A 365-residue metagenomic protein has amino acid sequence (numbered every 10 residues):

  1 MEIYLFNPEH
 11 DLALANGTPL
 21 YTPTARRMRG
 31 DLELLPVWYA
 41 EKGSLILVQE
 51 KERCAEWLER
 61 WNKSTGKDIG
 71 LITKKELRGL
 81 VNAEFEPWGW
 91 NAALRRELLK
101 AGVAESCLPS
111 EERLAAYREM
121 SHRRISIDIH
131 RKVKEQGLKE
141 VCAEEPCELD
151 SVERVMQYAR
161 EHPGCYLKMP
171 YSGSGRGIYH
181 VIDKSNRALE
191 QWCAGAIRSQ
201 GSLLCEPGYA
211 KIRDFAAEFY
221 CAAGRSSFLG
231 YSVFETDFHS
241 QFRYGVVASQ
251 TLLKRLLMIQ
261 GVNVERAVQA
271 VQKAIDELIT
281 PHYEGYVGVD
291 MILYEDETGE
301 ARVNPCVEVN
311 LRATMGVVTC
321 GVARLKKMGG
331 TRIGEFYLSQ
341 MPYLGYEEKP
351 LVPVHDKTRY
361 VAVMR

Functional and structural regions predicted by a protein language model:
M1-K42: N-terminal-proximal low-complexity accessory segments that begin disordered and transition into the first
R26-L35, Y39, L47-Q157: Conserved N-proximal alpha/beta basic substrate-recognition cap immediately N-terminal to, or forming the N-lobe
A143-P146, G164-L189, F215-A216, F238-L256: Glycine-rich phosphate-binding loop of ATP-grasp-fold ATP-dependent ligases
P163, L189-F242, I292-D296, E300-C306: Phosphate-binding site of ATP-dependent enzymes
Y171, L293, L311: Short, glycine/acidic-enriched loop or turn micro-motifs at the edges of active sites
F219-K273, N310-E335: ATP-dependent carboxylate/phosphate-activation module, predominantly the ATP-grasp catalytic core and closely related
Q241-A301, S339-P342, K349-P353: A long amphipathic alpha-helix within ATP-dependent nucleotide-binding catalytic cores
M328-R365: Peripheral (often C-terminal) accessory segments that flank ATP-dependent C-N-forming ligase machineries
